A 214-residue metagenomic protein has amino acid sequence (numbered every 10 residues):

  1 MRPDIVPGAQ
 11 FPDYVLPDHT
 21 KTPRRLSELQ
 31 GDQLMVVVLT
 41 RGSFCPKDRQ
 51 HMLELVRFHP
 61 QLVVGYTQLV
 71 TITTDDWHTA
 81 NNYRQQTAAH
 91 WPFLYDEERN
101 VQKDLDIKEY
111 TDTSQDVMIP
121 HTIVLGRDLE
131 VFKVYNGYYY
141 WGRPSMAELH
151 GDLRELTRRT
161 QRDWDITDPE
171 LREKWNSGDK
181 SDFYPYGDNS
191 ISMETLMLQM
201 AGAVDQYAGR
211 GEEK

Functional and structural regions predicted by a protein language model:
M1-K214: Chalcogenol-based redox active-site neighborhoods
